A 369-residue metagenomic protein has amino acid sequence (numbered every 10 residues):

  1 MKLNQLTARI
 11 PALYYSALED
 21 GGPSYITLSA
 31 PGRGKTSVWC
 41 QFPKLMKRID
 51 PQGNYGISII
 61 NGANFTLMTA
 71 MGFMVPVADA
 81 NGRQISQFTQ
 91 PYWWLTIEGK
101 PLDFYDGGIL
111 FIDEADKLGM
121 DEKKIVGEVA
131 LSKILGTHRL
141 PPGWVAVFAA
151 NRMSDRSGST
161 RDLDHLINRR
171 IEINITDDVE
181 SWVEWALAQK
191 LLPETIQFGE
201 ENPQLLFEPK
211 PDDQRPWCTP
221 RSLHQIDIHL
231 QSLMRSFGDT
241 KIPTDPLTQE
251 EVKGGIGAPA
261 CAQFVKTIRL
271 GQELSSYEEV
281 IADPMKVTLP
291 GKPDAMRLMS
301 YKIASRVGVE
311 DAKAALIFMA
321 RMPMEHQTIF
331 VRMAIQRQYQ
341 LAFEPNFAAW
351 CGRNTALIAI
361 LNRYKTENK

Functional and structural regions predicted by a protein language model:
M1-E200: AAA+ P-loop NTPase catalytic core and its hallmark functional loops
S16, S236, A258, T267-L274 (+7 more regions): Surface-exposed polar/charged interaction patches
P23, D213, Y277-I281: Short coil/turn segments at secondary-structure boundaries
K124, P220-H224, A262: Non-catalytic, well-ordered alpha-helical scaffold segments
W185-K253: Conserved AAA+ ATPase small/helical "lid" subdomain
I226-L233, I268, M319, A334: Generic structural signal for hydrophobic core residues of well-folded globular domains
K241-E310: Accessory nucleic acid-recognition modules appended to NTPase machines
G291-K369: Terminal-proximal interaction/regulatory segments of ATP-powered molecular machines
